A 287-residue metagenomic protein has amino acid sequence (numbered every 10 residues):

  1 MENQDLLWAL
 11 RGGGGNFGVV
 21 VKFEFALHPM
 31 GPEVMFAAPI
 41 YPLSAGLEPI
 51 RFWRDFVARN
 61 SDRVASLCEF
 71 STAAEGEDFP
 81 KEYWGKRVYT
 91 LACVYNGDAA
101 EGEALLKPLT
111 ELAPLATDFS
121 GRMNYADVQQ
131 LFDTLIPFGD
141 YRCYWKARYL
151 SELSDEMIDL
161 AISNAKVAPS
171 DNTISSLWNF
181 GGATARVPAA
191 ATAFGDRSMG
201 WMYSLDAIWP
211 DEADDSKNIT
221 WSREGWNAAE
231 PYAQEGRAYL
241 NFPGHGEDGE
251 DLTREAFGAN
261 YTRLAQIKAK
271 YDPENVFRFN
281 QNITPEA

Functional and structural regions predicted by a protein language model:
M1-A287: Soluble FAD-dependent oxygen oxidases
